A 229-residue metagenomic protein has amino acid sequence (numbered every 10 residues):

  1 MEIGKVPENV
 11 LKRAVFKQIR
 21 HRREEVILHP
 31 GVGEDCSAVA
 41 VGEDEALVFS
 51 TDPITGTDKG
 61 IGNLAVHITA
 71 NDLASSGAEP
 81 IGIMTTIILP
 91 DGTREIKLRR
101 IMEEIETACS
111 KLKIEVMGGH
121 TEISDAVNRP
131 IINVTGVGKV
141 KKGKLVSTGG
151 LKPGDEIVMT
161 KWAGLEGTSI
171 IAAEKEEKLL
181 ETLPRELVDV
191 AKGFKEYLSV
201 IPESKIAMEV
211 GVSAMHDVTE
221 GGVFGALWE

Functional and structural regions predicted by a protein language model:
M1-E229: Helix-biased detector of long, well-ordered alpha-helical tracts
